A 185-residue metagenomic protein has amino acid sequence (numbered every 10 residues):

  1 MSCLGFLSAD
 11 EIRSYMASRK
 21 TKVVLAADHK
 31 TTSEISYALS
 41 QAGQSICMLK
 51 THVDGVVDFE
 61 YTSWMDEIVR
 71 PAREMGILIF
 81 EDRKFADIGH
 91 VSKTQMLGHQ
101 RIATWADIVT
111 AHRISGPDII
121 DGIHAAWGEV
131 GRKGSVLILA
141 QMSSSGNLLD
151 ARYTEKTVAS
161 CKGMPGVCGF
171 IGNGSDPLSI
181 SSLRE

Functional and structural regions predicted by a protein language model:
M1-F80, L148-G169: Conserved N-terminal beta1-alpha1 strand-loop-helix module at the mouth
K20, A86-L178: Conserved anion-binding
K22, A72-K84, R132-Q141, E185: Short beta-strand/loop segments at the ligand-binding rim of alpha/beta enzyme cores
S33, P177-I180: Short, charged/polar "capping" segments at the starts of alpha-helices and the immediately preceding loops
H52, R83, H112: Short beta->alpha connector loops at strand-helix junctions that form conserved, small/polar/Pro-enriched
